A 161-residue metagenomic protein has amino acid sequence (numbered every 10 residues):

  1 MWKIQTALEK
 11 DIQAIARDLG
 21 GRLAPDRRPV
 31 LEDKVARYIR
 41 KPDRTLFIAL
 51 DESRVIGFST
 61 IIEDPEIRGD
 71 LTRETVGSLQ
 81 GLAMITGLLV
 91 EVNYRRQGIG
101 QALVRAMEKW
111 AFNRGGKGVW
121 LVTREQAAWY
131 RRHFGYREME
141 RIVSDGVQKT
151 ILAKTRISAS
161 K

Functional and structural regions predicted by a protein language model:
M1-K10, S158-K161: Conserved N-terminal entry element of GNAT/NAT acetyltransferase domains
A7, L88-V90: Hydrophobic adenine-recognition pocket in adenosine-nucleotide-binding enzymes
A24-L50, T60, E66: Active-site rim helix/loop that mediates acceptor-substrate recognition in acyltransferases
D26, L50, R54-G87, R95 (+1 more regions): Conserved acyl-donor/pantetheine-binding loop and adjacent beta-alpha core of acyl/acetyltransferases and related
I85, V119-V122: Conserved hydrophobic beta-strand within the GNAT/NAT acetyltransferase core sheet that lines the active-site cleft
V90, R96-K109: Conserved acetyl-CoA-binding loop-helix of GNAT-fold acetyltransferases
N113, K117, R124-Q148: Conserved active-site alpha-helix within GNAT-family acetyltransferase domains
